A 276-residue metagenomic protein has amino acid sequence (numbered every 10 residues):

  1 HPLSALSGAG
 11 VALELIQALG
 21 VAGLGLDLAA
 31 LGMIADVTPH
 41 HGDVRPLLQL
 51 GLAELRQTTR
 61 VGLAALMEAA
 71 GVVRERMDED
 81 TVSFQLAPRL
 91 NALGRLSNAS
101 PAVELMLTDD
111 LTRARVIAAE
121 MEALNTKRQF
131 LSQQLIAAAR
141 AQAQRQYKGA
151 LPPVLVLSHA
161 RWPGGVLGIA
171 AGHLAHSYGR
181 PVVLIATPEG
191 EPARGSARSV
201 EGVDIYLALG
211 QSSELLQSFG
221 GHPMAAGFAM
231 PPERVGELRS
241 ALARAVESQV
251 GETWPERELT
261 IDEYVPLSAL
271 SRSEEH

Functional and structural regions predicted by a protein language model:
H1-V11: Hydrophobic, small-residue-rich alpha-helical packing segments that form membrane-like cores
E14-G20: Active-site/ligand-binding-proximal alpha/beta "capping" segment
G20-E233, P266: Hydrophobic helix-and-loop "lid/oligomerization" segment in the mid-to-C-terminal part of catalytic domains
G23, E252-W254: Short, structured loop/turn "capping" segments at alpha-beta junctions
S213-S218, R244-G251: A common structural junction motif
R234-L238: OB-fold single-stranded nucleic acid-binding module
T260-R272: Short, conserved secondary-structure transition motifs
E275-H276: Conserved small/polar residues in nucleotide/adenosyl-binding loops
